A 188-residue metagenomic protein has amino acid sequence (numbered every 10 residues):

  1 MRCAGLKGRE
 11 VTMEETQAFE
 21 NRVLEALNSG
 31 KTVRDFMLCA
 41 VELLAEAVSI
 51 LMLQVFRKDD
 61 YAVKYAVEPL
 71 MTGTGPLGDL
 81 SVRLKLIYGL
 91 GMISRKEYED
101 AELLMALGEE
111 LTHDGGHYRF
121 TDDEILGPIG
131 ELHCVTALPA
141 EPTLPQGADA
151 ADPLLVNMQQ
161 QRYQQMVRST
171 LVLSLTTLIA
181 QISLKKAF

Functional and structural regions predicted by a protein language model:
R2-F188: Amphipathic alpha-helical interface elements
